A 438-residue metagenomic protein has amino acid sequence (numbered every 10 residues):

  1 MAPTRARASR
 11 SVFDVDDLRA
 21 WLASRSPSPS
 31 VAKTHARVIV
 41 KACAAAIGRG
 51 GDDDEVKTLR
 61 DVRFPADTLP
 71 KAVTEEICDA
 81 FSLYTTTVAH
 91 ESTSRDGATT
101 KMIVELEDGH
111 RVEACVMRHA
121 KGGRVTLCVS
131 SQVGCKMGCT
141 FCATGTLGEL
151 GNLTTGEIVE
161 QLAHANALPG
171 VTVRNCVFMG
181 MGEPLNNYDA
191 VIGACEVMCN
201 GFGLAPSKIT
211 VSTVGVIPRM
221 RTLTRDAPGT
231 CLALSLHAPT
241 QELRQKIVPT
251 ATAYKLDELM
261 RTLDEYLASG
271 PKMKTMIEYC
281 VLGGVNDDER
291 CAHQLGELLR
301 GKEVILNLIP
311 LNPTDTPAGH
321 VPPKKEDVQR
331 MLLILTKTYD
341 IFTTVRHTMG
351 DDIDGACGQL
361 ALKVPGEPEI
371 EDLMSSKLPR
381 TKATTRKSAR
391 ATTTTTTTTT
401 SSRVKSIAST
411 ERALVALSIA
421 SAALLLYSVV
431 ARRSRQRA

Functional and structural regions predicted by a protein language model:
M1-G109, D264-K274, Y279-A438: Auxiliary Fe-S-binding modules of radical SAM enzymes
K41, T144, E160-A167, E196 (+1 more regions): Short, well-ordered alpha-helices that flank and scaffold nucleotide-derived cofactor binding pockets
S82, S92-S94, S130-S131, S212 (+1 more regions): Short linear Ser/Thr-Pro motifs
L106, R118, T213-G215: Short, flexible loop/turn elements at secondary-structure junctions
R111-V116: A short loop-to-beta-strand scaffold at the N-terminal edge of the catalytic core in hydrolase folds
R118-E157: Canonical Radical SAM [4Fe-4S] cluster-binding loop centered on the CxxxCxxC motif and its immediate flanking residues
T146-N175: Conserved alpha-helical substructure of the radical SAM core
N166-T338: Conserved AdoMet/S-adenosylmethionine-binding subsite of the radical SAM
